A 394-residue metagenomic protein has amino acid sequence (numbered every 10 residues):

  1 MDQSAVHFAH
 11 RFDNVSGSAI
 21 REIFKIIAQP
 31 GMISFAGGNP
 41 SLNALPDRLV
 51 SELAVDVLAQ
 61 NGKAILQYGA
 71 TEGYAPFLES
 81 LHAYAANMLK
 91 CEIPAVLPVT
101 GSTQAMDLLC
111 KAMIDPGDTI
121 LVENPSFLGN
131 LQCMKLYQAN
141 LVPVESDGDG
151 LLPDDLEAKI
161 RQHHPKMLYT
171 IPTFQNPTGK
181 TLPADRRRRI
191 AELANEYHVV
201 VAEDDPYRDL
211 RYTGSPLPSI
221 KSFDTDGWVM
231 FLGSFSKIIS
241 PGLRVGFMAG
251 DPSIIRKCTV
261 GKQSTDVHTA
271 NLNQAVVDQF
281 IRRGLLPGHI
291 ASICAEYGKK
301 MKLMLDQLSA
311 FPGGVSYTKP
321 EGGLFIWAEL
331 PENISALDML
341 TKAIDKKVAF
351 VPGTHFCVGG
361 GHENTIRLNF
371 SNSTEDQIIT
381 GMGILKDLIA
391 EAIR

Functional and structural regions predicted by a protein language model:
R11-G101, L108, R282-R283, A349 (+1 more regions): N-terminal small-domain helix-loop-helix segment of the aminotransferase-like
A59, A64-H198, R208-D226, Y297 (+2 more regions): Conserved core of the PLP fold type I
V122, P143, V201-E203, V277 (+1 more regions): Hydrophobic residues in well-ordered beta-strands that form the structural core
T225-A295: Conserved core segment of the aminotransferase class I/II
D278, A295-L305, S316-E329, M339: Conserved glycine-rich beta-strand-loop-beta hairpin in the small C-terminal domain of fold type I
I334-M339, D376-T380: Short, conserved charged micro-motifs
D345-K346, G359-R394: PLP-dependent enzyme catalytic core of the Aspartate aminotransferase-like
